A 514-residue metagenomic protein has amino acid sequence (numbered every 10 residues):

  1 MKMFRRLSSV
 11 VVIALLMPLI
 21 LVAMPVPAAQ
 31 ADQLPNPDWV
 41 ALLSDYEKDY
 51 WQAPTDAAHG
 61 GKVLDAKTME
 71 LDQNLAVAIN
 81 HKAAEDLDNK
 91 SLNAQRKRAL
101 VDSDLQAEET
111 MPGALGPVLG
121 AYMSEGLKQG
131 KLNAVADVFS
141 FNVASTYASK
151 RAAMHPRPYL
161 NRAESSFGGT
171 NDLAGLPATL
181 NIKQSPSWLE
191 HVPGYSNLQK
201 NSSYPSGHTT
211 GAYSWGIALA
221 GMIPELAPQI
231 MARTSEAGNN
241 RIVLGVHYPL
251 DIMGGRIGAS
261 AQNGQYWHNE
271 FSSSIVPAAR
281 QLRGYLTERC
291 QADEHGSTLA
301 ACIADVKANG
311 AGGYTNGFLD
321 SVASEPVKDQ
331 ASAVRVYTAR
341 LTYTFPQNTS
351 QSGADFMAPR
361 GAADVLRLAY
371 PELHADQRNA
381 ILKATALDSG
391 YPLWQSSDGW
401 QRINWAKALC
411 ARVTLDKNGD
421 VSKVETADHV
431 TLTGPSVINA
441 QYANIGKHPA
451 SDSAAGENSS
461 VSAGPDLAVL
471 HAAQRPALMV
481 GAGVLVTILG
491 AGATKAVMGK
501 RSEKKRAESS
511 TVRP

Functional and structural regions predicted by a protein language model:
M1-A14: Bacterial N-terminal signal peptides that target proteins for export
M17-A28: C-terminal segment of classical bacterial N-terminal signal peptides
D32-V243, P277-R280, G312-D452, G456 (+1 more regions): Hydrophobic alpha-helical bundle signature of multipass membrane enzymes
H208-A212, N239-A279: Alpha-helical transmembrane segments that form the membrane-embedded catalytic/substrate-binding core of multi-pass
A220-Q229, Y266-S272, S459-A468: Secondary-structure boundary elements
Q262, V276-G296: Extended charged low-complexity segments that act as oligomerization/scaffolding linkers
S451-V484: Extracellular Ser/Thr-rich, low-complexity/disordered mucin-like segments
V486-P514: C-terminal membrane-anchoring or membrane-association module
